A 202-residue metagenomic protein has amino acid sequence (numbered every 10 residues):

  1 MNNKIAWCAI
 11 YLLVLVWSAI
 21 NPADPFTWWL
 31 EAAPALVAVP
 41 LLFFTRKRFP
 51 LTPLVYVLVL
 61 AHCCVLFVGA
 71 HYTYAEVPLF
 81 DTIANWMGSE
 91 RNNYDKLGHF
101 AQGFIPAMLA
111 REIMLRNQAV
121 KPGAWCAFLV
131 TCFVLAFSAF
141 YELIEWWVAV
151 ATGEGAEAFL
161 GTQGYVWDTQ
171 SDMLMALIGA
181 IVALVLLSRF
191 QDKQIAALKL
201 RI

Functional and structural regions predicted by a protein language model:
M1-A9: N-terminal membrane topogenic signal
N2-N3, F49-L54, G123-A127: Membrane-helix interface segments
I10-F104, M108: "…centered on the first transmembrane helix and the immediately adjacent amphipathic helix/loop
T27-W28, V77-F80, Y94, S138-L177: Interfacial helix-loop-helix junctions of multi-pass membrane proteins
V37-R46, A101-Q118, V150-E154, L174-F190: Membrane-interfacial alpha-helical segments at the cytosolic side of multi-pass membrane proteins
Q102-I105, V130-F137, E142-E145: Alpha-helical transmembrane segments of helical membrane proteins, especially in multi-pass transport, channel
Q118-L135: Internal alpha-helical transmembrane segments of multi-pass membrane proteins
S188-L198: Membrane-interface capping segments at transmembrane-helix boundaries
